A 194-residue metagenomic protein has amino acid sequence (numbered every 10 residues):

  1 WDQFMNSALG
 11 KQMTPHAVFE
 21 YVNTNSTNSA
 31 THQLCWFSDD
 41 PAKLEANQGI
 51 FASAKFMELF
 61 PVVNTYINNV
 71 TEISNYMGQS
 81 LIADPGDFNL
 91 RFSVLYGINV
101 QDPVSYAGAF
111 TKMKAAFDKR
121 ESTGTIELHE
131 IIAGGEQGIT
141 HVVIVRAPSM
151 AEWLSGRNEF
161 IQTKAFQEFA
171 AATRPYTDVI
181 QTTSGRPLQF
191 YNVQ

Functional and structural regions predicted by a protein language model:
W1-Q194: Short S/T/G/P-rich N-terminal loop/turn motif that feeds into the first structured element of a domain
